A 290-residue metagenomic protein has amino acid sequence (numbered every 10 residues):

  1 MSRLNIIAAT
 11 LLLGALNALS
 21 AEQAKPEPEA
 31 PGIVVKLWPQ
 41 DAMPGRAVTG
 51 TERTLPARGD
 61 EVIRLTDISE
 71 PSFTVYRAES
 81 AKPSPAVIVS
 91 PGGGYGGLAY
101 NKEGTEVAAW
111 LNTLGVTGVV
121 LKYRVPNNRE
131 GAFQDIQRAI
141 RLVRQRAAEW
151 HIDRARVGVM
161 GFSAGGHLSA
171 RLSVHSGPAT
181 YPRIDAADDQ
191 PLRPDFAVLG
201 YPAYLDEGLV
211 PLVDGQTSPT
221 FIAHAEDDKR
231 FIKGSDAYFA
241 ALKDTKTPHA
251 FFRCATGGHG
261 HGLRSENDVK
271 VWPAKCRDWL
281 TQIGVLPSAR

Functional and structural regions predicted by a protein language model:
A24-A81: N-terminal cap/lid segment of alpha/beta-hydrolase-fold proteins
P83-G92: Short beta-strand element of the alpha/beta-hydrolase
P91-G96, E226: Active-site glycine-rich loops that stabilize anionic/oxyanionic intermediates across multiple enzyme folds
A99-N101, E106, V120-D153, R264-V271: Catalytic nucleophile-loop/oxyanion-hole region of alpha/beta-hydrolase and closely related hydrolase-like folds
Q134-Q216: Primarily recognizes the serine-hydrolase "nucleophile elbow" in alpha/beta-hydrolase and SGNH/GDSL folds
Q216, I222-H224: Short beta-strand/loop motif that positions the catalytic acidic residue of the alpha/beta-hydrolase fold
K229-D236: Conserved alpha/beta-hydrolase "acid-adjacent" motif
F239, K243-R290: C-terminal catalytic histidine-bearing segment of alpha/beta-hydrolase fold enzymes
